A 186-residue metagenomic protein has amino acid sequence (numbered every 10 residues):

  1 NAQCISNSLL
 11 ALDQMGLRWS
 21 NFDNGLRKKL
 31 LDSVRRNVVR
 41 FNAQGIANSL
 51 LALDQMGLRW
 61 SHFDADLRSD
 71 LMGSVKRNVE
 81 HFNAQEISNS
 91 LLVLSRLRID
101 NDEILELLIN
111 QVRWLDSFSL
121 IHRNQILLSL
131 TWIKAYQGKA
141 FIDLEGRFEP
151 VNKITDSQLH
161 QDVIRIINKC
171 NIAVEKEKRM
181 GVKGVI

Functional and structural regions predicted by a protein language model:
N1-I186: Eukaryotic RNA-binding helical-repeat scaffolds
